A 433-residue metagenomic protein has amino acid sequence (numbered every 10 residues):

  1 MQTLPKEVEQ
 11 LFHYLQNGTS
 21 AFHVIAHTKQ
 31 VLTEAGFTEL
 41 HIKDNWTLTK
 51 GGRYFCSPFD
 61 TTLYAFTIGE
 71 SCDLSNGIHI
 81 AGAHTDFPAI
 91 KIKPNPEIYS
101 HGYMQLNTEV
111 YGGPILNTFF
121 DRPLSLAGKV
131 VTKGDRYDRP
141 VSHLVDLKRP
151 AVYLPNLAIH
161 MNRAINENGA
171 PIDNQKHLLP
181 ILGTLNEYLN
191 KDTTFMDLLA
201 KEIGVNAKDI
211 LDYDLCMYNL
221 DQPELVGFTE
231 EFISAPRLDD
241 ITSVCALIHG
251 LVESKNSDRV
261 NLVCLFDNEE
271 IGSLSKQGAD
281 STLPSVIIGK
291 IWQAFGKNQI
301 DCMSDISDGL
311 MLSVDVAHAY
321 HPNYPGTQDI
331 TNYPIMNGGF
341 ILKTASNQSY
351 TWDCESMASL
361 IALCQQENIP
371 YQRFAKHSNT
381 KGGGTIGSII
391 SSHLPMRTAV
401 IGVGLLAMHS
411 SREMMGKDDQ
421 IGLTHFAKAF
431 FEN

Functional and structural regions predicted by a protein language model:
M1-N433: N-terminal hydrophobic/helix-forming segments and targeting peptides
